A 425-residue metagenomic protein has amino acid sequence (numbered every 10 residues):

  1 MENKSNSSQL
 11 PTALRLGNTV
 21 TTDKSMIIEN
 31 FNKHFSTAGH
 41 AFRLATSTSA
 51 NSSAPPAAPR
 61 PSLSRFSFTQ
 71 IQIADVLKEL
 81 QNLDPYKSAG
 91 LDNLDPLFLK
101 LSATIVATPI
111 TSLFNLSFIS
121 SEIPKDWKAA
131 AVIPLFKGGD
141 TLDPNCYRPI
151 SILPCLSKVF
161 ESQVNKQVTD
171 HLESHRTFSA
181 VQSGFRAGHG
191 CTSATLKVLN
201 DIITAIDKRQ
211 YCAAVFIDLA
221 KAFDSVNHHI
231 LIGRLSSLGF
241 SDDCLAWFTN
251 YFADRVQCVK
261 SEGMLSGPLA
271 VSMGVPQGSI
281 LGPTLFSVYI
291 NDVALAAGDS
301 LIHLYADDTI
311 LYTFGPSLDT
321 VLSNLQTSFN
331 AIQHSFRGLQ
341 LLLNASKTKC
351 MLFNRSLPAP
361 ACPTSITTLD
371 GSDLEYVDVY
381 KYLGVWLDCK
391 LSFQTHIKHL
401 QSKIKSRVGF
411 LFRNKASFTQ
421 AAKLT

Functional and structural regions predicted by a protein language model:
M1-C146, V159, D373, K381 (+1 more regions): Surface-exposed loop/turn segments and immediately adjacent short secondary-structure elements within folded domains
T46-V76, E122, W127-A131, D170-I217 (+2 more regions): Active-site-proximal segment of RNA-dependent polymerases
F66, G263-L265, T327, L341-D378: Short, conserved micro-motifs composed of acidic
Y86-L94, D143-I152, S193-S236: Conserved catalytic palm subdomain of right-hand nucleotidyl-transferase polymerases, strongest for RNA-directed enzymes
A129-V132, R148, Q182, A214-A222 (+7 more regions): Catalytic palm active-site di-aspartate
V164-Q182, P283-P316, T419: Active-site palm subdomain of RNA-directed nucleic acid polymerases
L219-Y305, F314: Conserved polymerase palm-domain catalytic core
D373-T425: Basic, alpha-helical interaction scaffolds
